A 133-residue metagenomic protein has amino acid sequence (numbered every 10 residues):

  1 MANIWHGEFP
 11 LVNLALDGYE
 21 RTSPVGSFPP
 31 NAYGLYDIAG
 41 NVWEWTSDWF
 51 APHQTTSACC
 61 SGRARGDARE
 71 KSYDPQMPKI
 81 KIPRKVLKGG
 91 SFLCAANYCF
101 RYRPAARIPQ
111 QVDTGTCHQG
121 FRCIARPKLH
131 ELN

Functional and structural regions predicted by a protein language model:
M1-I108, V112-C117, L132-N133: Functional-site microenvironments in short loops/helix caps that host divalent-cation chemistry
C123-H130: Short beta-strand-to-coil "C-cap" segments at the C-terminal boundary of structured domains/repeats, marking
